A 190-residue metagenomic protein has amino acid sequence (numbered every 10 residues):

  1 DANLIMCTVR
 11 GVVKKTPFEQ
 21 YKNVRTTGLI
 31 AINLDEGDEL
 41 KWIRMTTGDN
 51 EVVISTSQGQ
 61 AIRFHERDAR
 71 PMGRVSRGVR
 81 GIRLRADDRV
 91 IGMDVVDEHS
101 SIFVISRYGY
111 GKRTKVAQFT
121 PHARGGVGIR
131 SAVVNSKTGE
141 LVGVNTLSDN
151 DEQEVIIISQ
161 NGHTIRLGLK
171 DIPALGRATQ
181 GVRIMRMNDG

Functional and structural regions predicted by a protein language model:
D1-G190: Short, structured "edge-of-domain" segments at secondary-structure transitions
